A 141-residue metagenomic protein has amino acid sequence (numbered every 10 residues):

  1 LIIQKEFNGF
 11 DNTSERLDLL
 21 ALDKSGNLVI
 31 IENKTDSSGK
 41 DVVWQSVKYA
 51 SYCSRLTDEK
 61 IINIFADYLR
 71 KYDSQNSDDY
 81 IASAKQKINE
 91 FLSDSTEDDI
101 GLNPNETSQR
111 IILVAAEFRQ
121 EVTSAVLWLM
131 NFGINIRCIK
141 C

Functional and structural regions predicted by a protein language model:
L1-C141: Charged, terminal alpha-helix-loop-beta segments that serve as non-catalytic nucleic-acid engagement and/or assembly
